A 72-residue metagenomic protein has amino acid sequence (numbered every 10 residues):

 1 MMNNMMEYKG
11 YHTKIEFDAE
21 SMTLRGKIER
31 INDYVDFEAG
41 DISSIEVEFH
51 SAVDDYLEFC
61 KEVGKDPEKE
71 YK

Functional and structural regions predicted by a protein language model:
M1-H12, S21, Y34, I42-S43 (+1 more regions): Short, charged, surface-exposed hinge/linker loops at domain edges that act as mobile lids or interdomain connectors
K14-D36: A short, structured beta-strand/loop element
A39: Ordered, soluble secondary-structure elements with a strong preference for glycine-centered loop motifs and nearby
